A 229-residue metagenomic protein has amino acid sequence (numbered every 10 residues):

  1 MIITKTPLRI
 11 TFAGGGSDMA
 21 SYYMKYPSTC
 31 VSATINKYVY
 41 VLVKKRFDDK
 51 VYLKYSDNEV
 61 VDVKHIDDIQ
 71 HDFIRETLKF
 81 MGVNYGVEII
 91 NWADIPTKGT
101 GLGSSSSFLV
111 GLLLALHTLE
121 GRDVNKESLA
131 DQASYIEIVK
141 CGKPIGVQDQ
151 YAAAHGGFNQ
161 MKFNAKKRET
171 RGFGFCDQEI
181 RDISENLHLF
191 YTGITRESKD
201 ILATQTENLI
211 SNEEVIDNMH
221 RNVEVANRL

Functional and structural regions predicted by a protein language model:
M1-T11, D18-M24, S32, Y38-G86 (+6 more regions): C-terminal nucleotide
S28, D68, L102-S107, I216: Short, conserved micro-motifs enriched in small and acidic residues
I89-G101: N-terminal pre-triad scaffold of radical SAM enzymes
T100-K126: DPxDG-like acidic metal-binding loop motif
